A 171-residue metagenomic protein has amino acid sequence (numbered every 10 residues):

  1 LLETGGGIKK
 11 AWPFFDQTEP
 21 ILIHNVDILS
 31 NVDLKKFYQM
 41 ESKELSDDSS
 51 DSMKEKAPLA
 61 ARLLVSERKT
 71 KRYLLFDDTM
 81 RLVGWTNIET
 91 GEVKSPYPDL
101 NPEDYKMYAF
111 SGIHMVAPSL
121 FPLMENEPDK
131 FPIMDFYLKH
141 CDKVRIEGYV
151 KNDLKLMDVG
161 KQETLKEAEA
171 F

Functional and structural regions predicted by a protein language model:
L1-L22: Short phosphate-binding loop-to-helix
T4-G6, R72-L74, M157-K161: Short, solvent-exposed polar/charged micro-motifs at secondary-structure junctions
G7-I8, K35, Y73-D77, I88: Short aromatic-enriched loop/helix-cap "lid" or pocket-rim segments at secondary-structure transitions that line
D16-Q17, A57-L59: Structured loop/turn residues at beta-strand edges in well-structured enzyme cores
E19-H24, L29-E55, R68-K69, R81-F171: Catalytic-core segments of class I nucleotidyltransferases/pyrophosphorylases that form NMP-activated intermediates
L59-D78: Short beta-strand-to-loop element that shapes/binds the nucleotide-sugar donor at the catalytic cleft/hinge
